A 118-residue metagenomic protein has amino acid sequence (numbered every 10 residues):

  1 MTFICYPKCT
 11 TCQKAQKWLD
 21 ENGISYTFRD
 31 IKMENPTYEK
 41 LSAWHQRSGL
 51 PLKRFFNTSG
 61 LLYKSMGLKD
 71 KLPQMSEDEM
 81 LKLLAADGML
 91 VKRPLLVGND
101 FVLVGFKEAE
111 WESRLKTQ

Functional and structural regions predicted by a protein language model:
M1-N22, Y26-I31: Local sequence-structure signature of Cys/Sec-based thiol-disulfide redox active-site neighborhoods
M33-R114, Q118: Thiol/selenol-based redox catalytic cores and closely related redox-interacting motifs
